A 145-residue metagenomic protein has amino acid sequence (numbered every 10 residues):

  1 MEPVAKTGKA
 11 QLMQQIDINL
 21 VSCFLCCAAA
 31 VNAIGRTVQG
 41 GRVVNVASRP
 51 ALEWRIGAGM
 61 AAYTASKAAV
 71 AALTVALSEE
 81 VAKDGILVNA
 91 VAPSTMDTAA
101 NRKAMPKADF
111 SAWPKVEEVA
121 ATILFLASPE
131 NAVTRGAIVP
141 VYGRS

Functional and structural regions predicted by a protein language model:
M1-M13, G59-A62, R102: Conserved mid-core segment of classical short-chain dehydrogenase/reductases
E2, I86, A92-A104: Short beta-loop-alpha junction of Rossmann-like oxidoreductase domains
A5-L25, V44, V70: Catalytic Tyr-X3-Lys loop
K6-G8, I16, E53-R55, V81 (+2 more regions): Helix-loop segment at the mouth of the active site in Rossmann-fold oxidoreductases, especially SDR/KR enzymes
M13, G40-V46, I86-N89: Conserved catalytic-site loops of classical short-chain dehydrogenases/reductases
I18-V38, S78-E79, S128: Amphipathic alpha-helical dimer-interface segment in Rossmann-like NAD(P)H-dependent oxidoreductases
R42-A69, T74-K83: Catalytic loop of short-chain dehydrogenase/reductase
K83, A90, T98, K107-S145: C-terminal helical subdomain
